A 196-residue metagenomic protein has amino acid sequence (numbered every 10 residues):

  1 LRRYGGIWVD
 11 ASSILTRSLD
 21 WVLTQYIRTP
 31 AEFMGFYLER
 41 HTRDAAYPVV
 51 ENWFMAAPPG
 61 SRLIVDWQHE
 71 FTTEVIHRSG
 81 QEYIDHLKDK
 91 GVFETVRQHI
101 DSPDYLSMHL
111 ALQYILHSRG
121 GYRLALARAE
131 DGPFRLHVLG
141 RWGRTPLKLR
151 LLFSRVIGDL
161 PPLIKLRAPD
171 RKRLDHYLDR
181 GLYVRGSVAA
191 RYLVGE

Functional and structural regions predicted by a protein language model:
L1-V9: A conserved donor-nucleotide-binding helix/loop in the catalytic core of Leloir-type glycosyltransferases
A11-E196: Glycosyltransferase-associated regions of secretory-pathway enzymes, highlighting luminal stem/catalytic domains
